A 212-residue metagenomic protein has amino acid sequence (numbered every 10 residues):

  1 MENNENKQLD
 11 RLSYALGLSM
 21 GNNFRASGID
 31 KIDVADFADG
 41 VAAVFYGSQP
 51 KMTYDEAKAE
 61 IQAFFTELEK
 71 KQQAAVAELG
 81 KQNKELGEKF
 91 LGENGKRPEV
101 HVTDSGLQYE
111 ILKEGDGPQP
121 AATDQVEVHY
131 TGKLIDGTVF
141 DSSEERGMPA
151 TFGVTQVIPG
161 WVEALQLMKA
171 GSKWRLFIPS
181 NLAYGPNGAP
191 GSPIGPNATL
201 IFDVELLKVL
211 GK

Functional and structural regions predicted by a protein language model:
M1-K212: Cross-family detector of peptidyl-prolyl cis-trans isomerase
